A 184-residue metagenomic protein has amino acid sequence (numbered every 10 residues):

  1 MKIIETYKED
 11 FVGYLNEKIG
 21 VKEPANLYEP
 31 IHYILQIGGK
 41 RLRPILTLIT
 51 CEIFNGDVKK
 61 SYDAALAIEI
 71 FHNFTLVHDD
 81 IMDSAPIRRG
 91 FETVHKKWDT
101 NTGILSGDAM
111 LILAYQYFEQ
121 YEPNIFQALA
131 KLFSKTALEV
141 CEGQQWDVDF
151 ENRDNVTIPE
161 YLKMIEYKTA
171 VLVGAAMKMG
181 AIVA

Functional and structural regions predicted by a protein language model:
M1-I19: N-terminal amphipathic/basic leader segments beginning at the initiator methionine
N16-A184: Mg2+-dependent prenyl diphosphate-binding active-site environment of isoprenoid biosynthetic enzymes
